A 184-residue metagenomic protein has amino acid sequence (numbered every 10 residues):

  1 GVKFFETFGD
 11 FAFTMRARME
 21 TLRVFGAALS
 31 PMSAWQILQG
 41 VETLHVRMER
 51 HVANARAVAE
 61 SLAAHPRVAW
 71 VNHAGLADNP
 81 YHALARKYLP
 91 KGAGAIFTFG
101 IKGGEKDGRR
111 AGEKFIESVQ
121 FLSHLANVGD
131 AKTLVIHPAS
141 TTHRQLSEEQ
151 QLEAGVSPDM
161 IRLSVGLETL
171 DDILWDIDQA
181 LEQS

Functional and structural regions predicted by a protein language model:
G1-I96, G100-G103, D107-K132: Active-site C-terminal subdomain of aminotransferase-like
R47, K106, T133-S184: PLP-dependent enzyme catalytic core of the Aspartate aminotransferase-like
